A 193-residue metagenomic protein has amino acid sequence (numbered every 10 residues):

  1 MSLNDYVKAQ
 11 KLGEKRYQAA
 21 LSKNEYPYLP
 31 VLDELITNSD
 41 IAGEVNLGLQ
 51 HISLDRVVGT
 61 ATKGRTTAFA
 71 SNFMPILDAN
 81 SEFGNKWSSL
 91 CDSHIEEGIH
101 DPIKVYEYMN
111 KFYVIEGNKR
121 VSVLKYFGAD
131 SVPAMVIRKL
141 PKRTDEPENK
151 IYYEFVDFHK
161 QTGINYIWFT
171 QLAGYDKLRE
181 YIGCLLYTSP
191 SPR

Functional and structural regions predicted by a protein language model:
M1-K119, K125-Y126, Q171-G183: Short, charged/polar connector segments at secondary-structure boundaries
N72-L77, H159-Y166, L186: Charged, low-complexity surface segments at secondary-structure and domain boundaries
Y108-K111, I115-L178: Glycine- and acidic-residue-rich phosphate-binding/metal-coordinating active-site segment common to enzymes that handle
Y187-P192: Conserved small/polar residues in nucleotide/adenosyl-binding loops
